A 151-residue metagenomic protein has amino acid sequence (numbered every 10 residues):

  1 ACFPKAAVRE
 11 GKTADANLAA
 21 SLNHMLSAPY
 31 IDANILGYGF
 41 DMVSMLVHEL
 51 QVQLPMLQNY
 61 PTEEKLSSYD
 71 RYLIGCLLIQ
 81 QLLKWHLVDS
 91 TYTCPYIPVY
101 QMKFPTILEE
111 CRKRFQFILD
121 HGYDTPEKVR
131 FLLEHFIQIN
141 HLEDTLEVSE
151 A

Functional and structural regions predicted by a protein language model:
A1-P29: Post-HEXXH active-site segment of zinc metalloproteases
M25-V47: Internal, conserved structured core segments that host functional sites
V43-A151: Pan-zinc metallopeptidase signature
